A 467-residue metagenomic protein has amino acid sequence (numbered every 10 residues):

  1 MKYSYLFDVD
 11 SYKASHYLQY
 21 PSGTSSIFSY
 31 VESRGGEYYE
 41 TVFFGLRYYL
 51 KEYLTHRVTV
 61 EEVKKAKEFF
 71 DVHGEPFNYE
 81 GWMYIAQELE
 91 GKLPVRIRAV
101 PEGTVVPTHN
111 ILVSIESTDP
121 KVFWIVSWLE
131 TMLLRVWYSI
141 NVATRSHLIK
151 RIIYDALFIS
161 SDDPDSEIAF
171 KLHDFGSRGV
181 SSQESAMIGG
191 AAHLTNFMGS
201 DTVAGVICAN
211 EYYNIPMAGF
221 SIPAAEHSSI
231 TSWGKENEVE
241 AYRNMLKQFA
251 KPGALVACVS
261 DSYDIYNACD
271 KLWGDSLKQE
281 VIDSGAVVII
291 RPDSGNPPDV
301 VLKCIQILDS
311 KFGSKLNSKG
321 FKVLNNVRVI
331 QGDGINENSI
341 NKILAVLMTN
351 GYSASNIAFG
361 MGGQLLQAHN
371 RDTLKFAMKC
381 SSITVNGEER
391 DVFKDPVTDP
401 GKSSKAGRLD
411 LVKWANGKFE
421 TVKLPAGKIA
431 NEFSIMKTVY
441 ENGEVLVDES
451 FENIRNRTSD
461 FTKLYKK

Functional and structural regions predicted by a protein language model:
M1-K51, F197, T202, C208 (+6 more regions): Gly/Ser/Thr/Ala-enriched C-terminal appendages of enzymes
M1-S25, Y30, R34-E37, I85-P94 (+3 more regions): Buried, small/hydrophobic-residue-enriched core segments of structured protein domains
D10, T59, N78, V122 (+4 more regions): Helix N-terminus capping/helix-initiation residues
S25-Q87: N-terminal, Lys/Arg-enriched amphipathic/low-complexity engagement segments that precede the first folded domain
A99-V100: Outer-membrane beta-barrel transmembrane strands
S260, P292, Q331-G332, M361: Conserved beta-strand positions
V288, V327-R328: Short beta-alpha connecting loops at secondary-structure transitions that line or flank enzyme active sites
